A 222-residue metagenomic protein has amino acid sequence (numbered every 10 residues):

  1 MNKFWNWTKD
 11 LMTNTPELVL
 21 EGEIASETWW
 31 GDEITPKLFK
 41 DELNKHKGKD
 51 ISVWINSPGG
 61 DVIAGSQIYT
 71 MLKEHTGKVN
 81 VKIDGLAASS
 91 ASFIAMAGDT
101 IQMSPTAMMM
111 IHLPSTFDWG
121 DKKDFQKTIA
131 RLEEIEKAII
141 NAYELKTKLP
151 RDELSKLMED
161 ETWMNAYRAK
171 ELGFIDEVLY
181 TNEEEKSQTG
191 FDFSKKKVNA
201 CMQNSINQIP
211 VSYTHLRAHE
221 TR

Functional and structural regions predicted by a protein language model:
M1-S90, G98-R217, R222: N-terminal organellar transit peptides
